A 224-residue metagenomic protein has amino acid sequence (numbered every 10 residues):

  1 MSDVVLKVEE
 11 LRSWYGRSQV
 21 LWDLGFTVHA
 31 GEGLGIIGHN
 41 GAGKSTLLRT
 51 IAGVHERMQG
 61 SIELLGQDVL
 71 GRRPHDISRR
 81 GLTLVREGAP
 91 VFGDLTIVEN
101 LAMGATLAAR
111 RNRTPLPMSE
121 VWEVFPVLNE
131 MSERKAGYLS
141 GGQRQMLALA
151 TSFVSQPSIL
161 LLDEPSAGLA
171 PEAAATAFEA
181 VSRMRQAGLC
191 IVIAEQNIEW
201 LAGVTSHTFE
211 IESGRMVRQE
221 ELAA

Functional and structural regions predicted by a protein language model:
I37-H39: The feature captures the beta-strand-to-loop junction immediately N-terminal to the Walker
A52: Helix-to-loop junction immediately C-terminal to a conserved catalytic motif
E56, D68-A89, M118, E130-E133: ABC ATPase NBD coupling module
G60-Q67, R80, T114-M118, R218: Conserved ABC transporter NBD signature motif
K135-L139: Conserved ABC ATPase signature
S152-F153: ABC ATPase C-loop
E195-Q196: H-loop/switch region of ABC-family ATPase nucleotide-binding domains
